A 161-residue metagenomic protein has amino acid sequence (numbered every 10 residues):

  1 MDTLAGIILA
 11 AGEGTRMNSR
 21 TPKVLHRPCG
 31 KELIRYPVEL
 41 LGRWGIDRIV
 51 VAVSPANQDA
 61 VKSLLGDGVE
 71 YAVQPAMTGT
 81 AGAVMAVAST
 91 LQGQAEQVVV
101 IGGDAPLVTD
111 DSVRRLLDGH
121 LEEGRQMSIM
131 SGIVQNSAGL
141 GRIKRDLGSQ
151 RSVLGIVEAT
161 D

Functional and structural regions predicted by a protein language model:
M1-A5, R27, K31-I101, A105-D118 (+2 more regions): Conserved N-terminal catalytic core of the sugar/cofactor nucleotidyltransferase
M1-S19: N-terminal nucleotide-binding beta1-loop-alpha1 segment
L9-A11, A52, V100-G102, S128-I133 (+1 more regions): Short beta-strand segments
T15, K23, A76, A105-P106 (+2 more regions): Flexible, active-site-adjacent loop/turn segments at secondary-structure boundaries
T21-R27: Short glycine-enriched, charge-decorated loop/helix-capping segments at active-site entrances that position
D59, V108-D161: Conserved core of the sugar-phosphate nucleotidyltransferase
